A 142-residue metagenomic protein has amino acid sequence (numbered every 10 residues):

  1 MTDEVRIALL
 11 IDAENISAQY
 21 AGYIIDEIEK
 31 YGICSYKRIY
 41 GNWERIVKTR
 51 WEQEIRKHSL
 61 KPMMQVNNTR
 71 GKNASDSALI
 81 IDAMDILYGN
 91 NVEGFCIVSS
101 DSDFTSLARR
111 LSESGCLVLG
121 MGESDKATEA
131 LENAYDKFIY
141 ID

Functional and structural regions predicted by a protein language model:
M1-Y88, R109-S112, L117-V118: Domain-level signal for Mg2+-assisted phosphodiester chemistry and nucleotide/NA-binding surfaces in nucleic-acid
Y40, E93-S100, L107, L111 (+1 more regions): Acidic beta-strand-to-loop metal/phosphate-binding motif
I46, L79, S102-F104, K126: Short acidic loop-to-helix transition motifs that present clustered carboxylates
V47-E52, E123-L131: Short, glycine/polar-rich helix-capping loops at beta-to-alpha or helix-loop-helix junctions that flank or form
P62-M64, C96, L119-M121, I139-Y140: Short hydrophobic alpha-helical runs that function as membrane-insertion/retention elements
V66-R70, G122-K126, D142: Short, acidic/turn-prone active-site loops that include or flank metal/cofactor- and phosphate-binding residues
K72-S75, E129-N133: Short, charged, surface-exposed secondary-structure boundary motifs
D136: Receiver (REC) domain switch/active-site residues of two-component response regulators
